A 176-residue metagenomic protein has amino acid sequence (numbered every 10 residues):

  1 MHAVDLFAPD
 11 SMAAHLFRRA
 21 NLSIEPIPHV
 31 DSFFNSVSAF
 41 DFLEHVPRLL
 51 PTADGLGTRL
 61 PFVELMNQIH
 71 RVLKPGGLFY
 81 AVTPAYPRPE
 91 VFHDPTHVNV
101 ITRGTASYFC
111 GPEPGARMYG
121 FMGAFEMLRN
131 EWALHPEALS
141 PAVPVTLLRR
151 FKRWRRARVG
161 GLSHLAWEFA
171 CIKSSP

Functional and structural regions predicted by a protein language model:
M1-P26: Class I SAM-dependent methyltransferase SAM/SAH-binding core
I24-S38: A short acidic, Gly/Pro-enriched loop at the edge of an enzyme's catalytic core that lines a small-molecule cofactor
S36-F42, R48: A short beta-strand submotif of the Rossmann-like class I SAM-dependent methyltransferase core that lines
L56-P75: A short glycine-rich, Lys/Arg-flanked "PGG" loop and its adjoining helix->strand segment in the class I
G76-T83: Conserved beta-strand signature within the Rossmann-like core of class I S-adenosyl-L-methionine
P84-P89: Short "lid" loop at the C-terminus of a central beta-strand within the Rossmann-like core of SAM-dependent
F92-L128: Conserved Class I S-adenosyl-L-methionine
Y119, G123-P176: C-terminal lobe and adjacent flexible extensions of AdoMet/dcAdoMet transferase-like proteins
